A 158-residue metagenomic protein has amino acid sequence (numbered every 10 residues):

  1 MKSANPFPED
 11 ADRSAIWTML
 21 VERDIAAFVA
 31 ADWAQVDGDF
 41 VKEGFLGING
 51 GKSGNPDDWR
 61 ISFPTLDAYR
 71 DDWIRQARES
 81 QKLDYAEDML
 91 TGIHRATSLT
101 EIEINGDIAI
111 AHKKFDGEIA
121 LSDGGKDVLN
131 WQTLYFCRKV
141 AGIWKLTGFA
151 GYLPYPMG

Functional and structural regions predicted by a protein language model:
M1-G54, D58-F63: Short, low-complexity N-terminal intrinsically disordered segments enriched in polar/charged residues
K2, I110, S122-D123, D127-G158: Short beta-strand edge/turn micro-motifs at domain boundaries
R13-W17, L90-I93, L146: A broad structural signal for short, well-ordered beta-strand segments within beta-sheet-rich domains
G38-N105: A solvent-exposed, acidic/Ser-Thr-rich amphipathic alpha-helical stretch
N49, I119-D123: Short acidic, glycine-rich loop/turn motifs
T97-I102, D116-G117, Q132-R138: Hydrophobic/aromatic beta-strand elements that line small-molecule binding cavities or substrate pockets in beta-rich
H112-A120: Generic short beta-strand segments
